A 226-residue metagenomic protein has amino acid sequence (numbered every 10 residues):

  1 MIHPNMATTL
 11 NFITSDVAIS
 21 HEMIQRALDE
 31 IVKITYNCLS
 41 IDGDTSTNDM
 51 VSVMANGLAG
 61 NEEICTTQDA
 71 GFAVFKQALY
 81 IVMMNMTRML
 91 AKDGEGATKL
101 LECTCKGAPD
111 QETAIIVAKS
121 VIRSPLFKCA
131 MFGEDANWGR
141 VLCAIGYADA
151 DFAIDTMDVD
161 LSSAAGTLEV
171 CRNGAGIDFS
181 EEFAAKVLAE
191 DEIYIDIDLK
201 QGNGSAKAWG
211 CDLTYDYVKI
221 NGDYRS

Functional and structural regions predicted by a protein language model:
M1-S226: A structural signal for small-residue-enriched, beta-sheet-centric alpha/beta enzyme cores and oligomeric scaffold folds
